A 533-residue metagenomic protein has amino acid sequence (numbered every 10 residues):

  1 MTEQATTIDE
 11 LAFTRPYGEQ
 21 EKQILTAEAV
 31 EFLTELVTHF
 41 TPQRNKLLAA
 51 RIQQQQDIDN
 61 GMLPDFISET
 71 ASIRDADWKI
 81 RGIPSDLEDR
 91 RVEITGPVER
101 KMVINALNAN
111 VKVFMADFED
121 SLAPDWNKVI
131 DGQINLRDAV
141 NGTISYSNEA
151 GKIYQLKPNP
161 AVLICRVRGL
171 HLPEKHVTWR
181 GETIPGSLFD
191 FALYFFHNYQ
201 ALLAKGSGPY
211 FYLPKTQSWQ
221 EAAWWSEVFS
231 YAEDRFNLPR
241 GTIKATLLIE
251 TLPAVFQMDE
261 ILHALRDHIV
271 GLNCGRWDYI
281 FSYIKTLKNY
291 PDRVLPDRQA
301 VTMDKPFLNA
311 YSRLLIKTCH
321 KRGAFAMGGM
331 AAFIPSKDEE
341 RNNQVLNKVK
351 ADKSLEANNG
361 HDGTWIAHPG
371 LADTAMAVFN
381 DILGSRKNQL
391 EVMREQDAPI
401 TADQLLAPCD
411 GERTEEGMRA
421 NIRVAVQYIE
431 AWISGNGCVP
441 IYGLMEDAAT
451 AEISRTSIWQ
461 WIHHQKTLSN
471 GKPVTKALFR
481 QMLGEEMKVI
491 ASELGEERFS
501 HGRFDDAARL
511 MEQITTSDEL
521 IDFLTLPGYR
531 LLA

Functional and structural regions predicted by a protein language model:
T2-A533: Expand to "…catalyze enediolate/carbanion chemistry for C-C bond making/breaking, isomerization, decarboxylation
